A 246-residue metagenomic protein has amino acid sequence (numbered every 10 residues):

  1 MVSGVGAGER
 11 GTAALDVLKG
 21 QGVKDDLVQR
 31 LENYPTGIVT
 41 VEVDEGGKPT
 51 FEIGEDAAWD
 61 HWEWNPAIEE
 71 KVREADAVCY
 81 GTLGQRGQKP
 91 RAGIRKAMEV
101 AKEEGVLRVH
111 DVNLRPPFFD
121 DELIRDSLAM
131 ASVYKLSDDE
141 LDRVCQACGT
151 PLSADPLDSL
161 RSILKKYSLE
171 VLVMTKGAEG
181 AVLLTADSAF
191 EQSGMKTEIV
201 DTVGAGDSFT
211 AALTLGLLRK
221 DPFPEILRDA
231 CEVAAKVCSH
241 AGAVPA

Functional and structural regions predicted by a protein language model:
M1, L18, V78, L213-T214 (+1 more regions): Hydrophobic packing within well-folded, soluble alpha/beta domains
V2-L27, L31-T36: A glycine-rich beta-to-alpha transition motif near the start of alpha/beta enzyme domains, typified by
G8, Y34, D138-D139, D207 (+1 more regions): Alpha-helix N-cap/helix-start capping motif
V17-G20, D25-R30, E45-F190: Ribokinase/PfkB-type carbohydrate-kinase core domain
G37, A58, T82-Q85, A234 (+1 more regions): Glycine-rich phosphate/pyrophosphate-binding beta-alpha loops
V39-E42, Q192: Catalytic-core segment of enzymes that process non-peptidic bonds
E99, G149-A246: Conserved phosphate-binding/catalytic region of the ribokinase-like
